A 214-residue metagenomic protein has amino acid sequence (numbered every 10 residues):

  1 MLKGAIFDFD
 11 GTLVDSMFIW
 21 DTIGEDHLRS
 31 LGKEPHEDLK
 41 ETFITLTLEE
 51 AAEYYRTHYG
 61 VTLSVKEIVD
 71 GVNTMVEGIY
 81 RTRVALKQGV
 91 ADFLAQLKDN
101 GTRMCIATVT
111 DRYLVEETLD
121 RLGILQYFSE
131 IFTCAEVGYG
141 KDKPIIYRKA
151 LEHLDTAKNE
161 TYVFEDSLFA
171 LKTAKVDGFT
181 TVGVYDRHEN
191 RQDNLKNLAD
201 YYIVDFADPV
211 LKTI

Functional and structural regions predicted by a protein language model:
M1-K3, A95-K98, D111-R112, E116-I214: Asp-based, Mg2+/Mn2+-dependent phosphohydrolase catalytic module
L2-N100: N-terminal helical cap/lid subdomain that shapes the substrate entry/recognition surface in HAD-like hydrolases
T12, T108-T110: Conserved phosphate-coupling serine/threonine residues in phosphotransfer and NTP-handling enzymes
E34, R103, T180: Residue-level detector of anion-binding/catalytic polar loops
K66, V84-K87, V109, L122 (+1 more regions): Non-catalytic, surface-exposed connector residues within folded enzymatic/regulatory domains
